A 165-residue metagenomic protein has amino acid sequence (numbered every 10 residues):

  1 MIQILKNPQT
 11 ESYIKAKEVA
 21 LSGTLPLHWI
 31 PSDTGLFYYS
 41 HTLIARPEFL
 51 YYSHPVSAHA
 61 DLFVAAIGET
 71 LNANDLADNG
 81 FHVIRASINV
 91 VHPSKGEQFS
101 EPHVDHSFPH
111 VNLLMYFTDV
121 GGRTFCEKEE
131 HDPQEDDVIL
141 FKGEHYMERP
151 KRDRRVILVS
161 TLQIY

Functional and structural regions predicted by a protein language model:
M1-F81: Non-heme Fe(II)/2-oxoglutarate
A73-K95: A short glycine-rich, His/Asp/Glu-containing loop-to-beta-strand
H92, F117, G143, L162-I164: Short beta-strand segments enriched in hydrophobic/aromatic residues within well-folded beta-rich domains
P93, H131-Y146: Conserved metal-binding segment of the jelly-roll/cupin
G96-E101, F108, Y116-Q134: A short beta-strand-loop-beta hairpin characteristic of the jelly-roll/cupin
S100-H103, Y146-D153: Short beta-strand His + acidic residue motifs that chelate non-heme Fe in jelly-roll/DSBH and cupin folds
L113-M115, D153-Y165: A short hydrophobic beta-strand segment most commonly corresponding to one strand of the jelly-roll/cupin
